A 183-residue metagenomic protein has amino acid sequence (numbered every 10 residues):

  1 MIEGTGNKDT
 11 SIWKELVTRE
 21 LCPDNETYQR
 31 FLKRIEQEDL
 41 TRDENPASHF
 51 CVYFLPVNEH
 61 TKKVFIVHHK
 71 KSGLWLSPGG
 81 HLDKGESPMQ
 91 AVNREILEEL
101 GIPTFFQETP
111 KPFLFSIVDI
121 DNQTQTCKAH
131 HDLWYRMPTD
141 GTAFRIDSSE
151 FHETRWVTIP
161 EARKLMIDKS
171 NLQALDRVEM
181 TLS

Functional and structural regions predicted by a protein language model:
I2-R30, L100: Predominantly extracellular/luminal regions of secreted and cell-surface proteins, especially disulfide-bonded
T18-Y53: Acidic, metal-coordinating catalytic segment for phosphate/diphosphate chemistry, firing primarily on the Nudix
V52, K62, H131-L133, H152: Change "...and in nucleic-acid phosphodiester-cleaving endonucleases..." to "...and in nucleic-acid processing enzymes
N58-T61, P138-A143, I159-P160: Short loop segments at secondary-structure junctions
H60-E98, I102: Conserved Nudix-box catalytic region and its N-terminal flanking loop in Nudix hydrolases and closely related
G101-A143: Active-site segment of metal-dependent pyrophosphate-handling enzymes, primarily the Nudix hydrolase catalytic core
R145-L175: NUDIX/MutT-family hydrolases
